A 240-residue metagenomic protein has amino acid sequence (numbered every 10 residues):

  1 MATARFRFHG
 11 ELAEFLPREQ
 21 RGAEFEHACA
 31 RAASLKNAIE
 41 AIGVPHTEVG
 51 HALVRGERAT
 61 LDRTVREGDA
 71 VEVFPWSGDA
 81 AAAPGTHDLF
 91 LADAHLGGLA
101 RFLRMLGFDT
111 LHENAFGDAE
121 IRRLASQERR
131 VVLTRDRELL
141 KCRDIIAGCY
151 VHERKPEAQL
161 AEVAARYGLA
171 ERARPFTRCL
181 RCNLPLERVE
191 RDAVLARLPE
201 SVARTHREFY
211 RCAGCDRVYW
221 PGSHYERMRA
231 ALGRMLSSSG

Functional and structural regions predicted by a protein language model:
M1-L89: Ubiquitin-like/PB1-type beta-grasp interaction modules and other compact soluble beta-rich domains
K36, E40-A41, P199-H206: A conserved acidic, glycine/proline-rich C-terminal tail/linker
E40, V44, L61, E67-R174: Long, charged N-terminal interaction/targeting segments
D88, R204-R207, S239-G240: Helix-rich terminal scaffold detector
F176, F209: Residues immediately within or flanking Cys/His clusters that coordinate Zn2+ in small zinc-binding modules
C179-C182, C212-C215: Short cysteine-rich clusters marking metal-coordination/redox-active sites
L184-R191, W220: Short functional micro-motifs and their immediate structural scaffolds
V194-R204, R227-S238: Short cysteine/histidine-rich metal-coordination sites, predominantly Zn2+-binding motifs
